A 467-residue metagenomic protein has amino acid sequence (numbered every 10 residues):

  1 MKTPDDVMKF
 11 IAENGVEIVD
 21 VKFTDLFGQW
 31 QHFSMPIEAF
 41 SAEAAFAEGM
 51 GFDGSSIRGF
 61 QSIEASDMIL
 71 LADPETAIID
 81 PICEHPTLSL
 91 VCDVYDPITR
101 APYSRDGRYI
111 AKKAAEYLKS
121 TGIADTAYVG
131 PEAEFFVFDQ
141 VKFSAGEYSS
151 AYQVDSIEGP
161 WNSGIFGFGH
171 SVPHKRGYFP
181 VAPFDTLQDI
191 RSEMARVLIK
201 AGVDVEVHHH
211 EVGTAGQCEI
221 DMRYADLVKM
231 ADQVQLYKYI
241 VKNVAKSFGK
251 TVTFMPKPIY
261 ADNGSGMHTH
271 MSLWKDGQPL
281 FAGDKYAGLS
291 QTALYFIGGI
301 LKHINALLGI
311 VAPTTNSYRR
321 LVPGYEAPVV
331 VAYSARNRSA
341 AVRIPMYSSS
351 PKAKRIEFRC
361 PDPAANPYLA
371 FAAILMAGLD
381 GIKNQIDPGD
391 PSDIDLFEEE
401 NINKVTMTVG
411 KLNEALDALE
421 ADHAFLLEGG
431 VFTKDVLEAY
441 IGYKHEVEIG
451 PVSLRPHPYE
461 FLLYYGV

Functional and structural regions predicted by a protein language model:
M1-V467: Glycine-rich, acidic/polar active-site loops that bind/position phosphate-bearing ligands
